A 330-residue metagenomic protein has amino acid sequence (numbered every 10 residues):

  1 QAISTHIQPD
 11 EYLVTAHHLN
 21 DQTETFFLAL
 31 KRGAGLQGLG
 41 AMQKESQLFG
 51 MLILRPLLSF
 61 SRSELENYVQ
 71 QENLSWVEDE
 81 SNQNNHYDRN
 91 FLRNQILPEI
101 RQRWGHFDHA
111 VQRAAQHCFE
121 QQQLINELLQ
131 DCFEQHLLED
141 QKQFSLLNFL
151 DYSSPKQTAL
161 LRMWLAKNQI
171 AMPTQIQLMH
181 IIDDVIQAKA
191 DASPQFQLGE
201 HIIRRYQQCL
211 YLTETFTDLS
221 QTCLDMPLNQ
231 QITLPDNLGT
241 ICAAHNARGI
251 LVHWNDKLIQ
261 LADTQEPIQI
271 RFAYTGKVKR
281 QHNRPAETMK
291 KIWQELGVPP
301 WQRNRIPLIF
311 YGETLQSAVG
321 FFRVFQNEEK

Functional and structural regions predicted by a protein language model:
Q1-I3, L65-Q70, L161, W293: Structural element of the ATP-grasp superfamily
Q1-S4, D10, L36, Y274-Q281: ATP-dependent adenylate-handling ligase core
S4-I7, N73, C118-F119, N126: Generic helix-packing signal
T5, P9, Q102, Q187 (+1 more regions): Secondary-structure boundary motif
Q8-A16, D21-A115, F144-L150: Catalytic subdomain that performs nucleotidyl-dependent activation
S46-F49, R113-K330: AMP-forming adenylation/ATP pyrophosphatase catalytic core
